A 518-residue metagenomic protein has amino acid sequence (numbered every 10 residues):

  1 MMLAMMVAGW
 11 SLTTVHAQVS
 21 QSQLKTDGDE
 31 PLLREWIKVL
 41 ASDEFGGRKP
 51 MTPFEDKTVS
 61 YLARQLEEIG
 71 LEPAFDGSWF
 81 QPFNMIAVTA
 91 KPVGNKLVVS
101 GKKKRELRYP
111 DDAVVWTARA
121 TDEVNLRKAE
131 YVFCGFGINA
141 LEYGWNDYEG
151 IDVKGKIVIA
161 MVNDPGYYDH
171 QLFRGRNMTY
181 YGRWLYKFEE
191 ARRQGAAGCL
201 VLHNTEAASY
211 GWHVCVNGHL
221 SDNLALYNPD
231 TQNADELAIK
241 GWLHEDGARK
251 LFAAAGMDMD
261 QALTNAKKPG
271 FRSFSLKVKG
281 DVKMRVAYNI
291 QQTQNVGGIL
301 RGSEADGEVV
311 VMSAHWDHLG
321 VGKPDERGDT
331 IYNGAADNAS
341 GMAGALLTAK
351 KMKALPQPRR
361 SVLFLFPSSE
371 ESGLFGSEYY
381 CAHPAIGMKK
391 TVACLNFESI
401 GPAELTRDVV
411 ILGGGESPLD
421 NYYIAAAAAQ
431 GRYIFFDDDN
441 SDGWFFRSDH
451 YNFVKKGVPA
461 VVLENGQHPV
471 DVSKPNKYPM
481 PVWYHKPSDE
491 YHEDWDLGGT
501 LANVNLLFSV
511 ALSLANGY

Functional and structural regions predicted by a protein language model:
M1-Q21: Bacterial Sec-dependent N-terminal signal peptides
S20-Q21, S100-K104, V114-G150, Q232-G334 (+3 more regions): Soluble metallo-hydrolase cores and metallopeptidase-like ectodomains found primarily in the secretory/periplasmic
S22, D27-D56, I69, F75 (+6 more regions): N-terminal capping segment at the start of a domain
G46-Q171, P418: Noncatalytic luminal/extracellular "stalk/propeptide" segments of secretory-pathway proteins
L107-D111, E123-V124, E149, Y227-D258 (+3 more regions): Metal-dependent peptidase/peptidase-like ectodomains
Y109-T231, V309, T330-N333, D337 (+1 more regions): Extracellular/luminal Protease-associated
R176, Y180-G182, Y186, E190 (+4 more regions): Acidic/histidine-rich catalytic neighborhood of metal-dependent amide-processing enzymes
A343, K350, A354, E464 (+1 more regions): His/Asp/Glu-rich mid-to-C-terminal helical/loop segments that flank catalytic regions of hydrolases
